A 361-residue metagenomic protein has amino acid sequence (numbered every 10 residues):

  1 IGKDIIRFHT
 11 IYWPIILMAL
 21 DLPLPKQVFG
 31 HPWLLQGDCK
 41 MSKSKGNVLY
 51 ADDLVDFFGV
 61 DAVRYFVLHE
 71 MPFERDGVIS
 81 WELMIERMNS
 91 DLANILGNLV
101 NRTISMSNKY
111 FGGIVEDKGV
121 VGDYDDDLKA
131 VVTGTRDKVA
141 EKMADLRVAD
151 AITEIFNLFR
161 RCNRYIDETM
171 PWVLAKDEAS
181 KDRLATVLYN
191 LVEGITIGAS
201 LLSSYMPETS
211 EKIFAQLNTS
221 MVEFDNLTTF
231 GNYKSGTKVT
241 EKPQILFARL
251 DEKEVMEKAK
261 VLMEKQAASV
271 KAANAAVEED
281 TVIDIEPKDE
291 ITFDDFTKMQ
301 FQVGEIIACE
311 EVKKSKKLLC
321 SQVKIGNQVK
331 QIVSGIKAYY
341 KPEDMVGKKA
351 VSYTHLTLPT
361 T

Functional and structural regions predicted by a protein language model:
I1-L83: Alpha-helical recognition segments enriched in aromatics with Gly/Pro capping that present substrate-recognition
L83-V121, V131-S235, V239: Helix-rich, typically C-terminal accessory recognition domains appended to large enzymatic cores
E223-D294: Intrinsic disorder at enzyme termini
G304-I306, K349: Conserved hydrophobic positions within beta-strands
K313-Q322: Short aromatic-glycine-enriched beta-strand elements
K330-Y339: Beta-strand/loop nucleic-acid-binding surfaces
Y339-V351: Short nucleic-acid-contacting surface segments enriched for D/E, G, S/T with interspersed K/R
T354-T360: Conserved small/polar residues in nucleotide/adenosyl-binding loops
